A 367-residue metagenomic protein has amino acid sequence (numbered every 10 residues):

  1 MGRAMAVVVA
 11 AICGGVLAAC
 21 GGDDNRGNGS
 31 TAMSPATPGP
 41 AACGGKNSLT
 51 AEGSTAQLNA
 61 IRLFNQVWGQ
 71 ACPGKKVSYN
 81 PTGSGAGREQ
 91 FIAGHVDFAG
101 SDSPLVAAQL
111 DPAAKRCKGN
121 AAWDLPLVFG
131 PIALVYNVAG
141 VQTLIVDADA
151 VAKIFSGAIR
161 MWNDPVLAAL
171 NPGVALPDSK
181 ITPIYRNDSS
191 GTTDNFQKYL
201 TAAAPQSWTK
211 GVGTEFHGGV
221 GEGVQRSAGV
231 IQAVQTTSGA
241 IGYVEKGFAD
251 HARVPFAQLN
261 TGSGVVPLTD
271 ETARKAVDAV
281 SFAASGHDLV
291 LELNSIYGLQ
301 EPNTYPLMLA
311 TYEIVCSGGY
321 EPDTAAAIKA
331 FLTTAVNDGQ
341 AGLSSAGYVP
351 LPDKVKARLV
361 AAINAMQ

Functional and structural regions predicted by a protein language model:
M1-V8: Bacterial N-terminal signal peptides that target proteins for export
G15-A19: C-terminal motif of bacterial Sec signal peptides marking the signal peptidase cleavage site
G21-Q367: Flexible loop/hinge segments at secondary-structure junctions
